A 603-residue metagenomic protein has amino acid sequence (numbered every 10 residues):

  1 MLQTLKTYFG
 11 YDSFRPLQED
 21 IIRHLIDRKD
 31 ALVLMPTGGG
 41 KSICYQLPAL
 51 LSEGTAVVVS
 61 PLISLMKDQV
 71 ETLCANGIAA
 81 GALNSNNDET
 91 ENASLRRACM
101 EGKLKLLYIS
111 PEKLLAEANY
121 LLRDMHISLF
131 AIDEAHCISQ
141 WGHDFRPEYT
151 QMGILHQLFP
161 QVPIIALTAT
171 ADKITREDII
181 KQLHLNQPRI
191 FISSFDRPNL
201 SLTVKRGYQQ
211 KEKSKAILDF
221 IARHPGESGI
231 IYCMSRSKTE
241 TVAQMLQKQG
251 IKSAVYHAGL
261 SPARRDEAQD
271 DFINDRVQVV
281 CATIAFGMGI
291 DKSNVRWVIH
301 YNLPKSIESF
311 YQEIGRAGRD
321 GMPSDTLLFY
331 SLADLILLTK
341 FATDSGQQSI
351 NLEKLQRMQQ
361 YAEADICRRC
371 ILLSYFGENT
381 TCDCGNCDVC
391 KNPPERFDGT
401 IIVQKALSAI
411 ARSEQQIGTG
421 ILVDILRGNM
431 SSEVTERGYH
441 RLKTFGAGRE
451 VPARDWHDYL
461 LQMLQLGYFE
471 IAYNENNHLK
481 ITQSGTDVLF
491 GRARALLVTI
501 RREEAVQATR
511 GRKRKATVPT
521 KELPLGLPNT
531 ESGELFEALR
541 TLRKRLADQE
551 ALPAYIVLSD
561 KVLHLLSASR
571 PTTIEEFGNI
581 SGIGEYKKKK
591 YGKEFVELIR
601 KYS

Functional and structural regions predicted by a protein language model:
M1, I350-L352, T381-S603: Accessory DNA-binding and partner-docking regions appended to nucleic-acid-acting proteins, especially the terminal
M1-Y8, D12-P16, D20-S42, L50-S52 (+3 more regions): Helicase motor core with emphasis on the C-terminal RecA-like subdomain
L25, I221, F272, A362 (+2 more regions): Short helix-to-turn junction characteristic of helix-turn-helix DNA-binding domains, especially the helix
P160, P225, D365, Q415 (+1 more regions): Flexible coil/turn residues that form the inter-helical turn or adjacent wing/linker of helix-turn-helix
Q347-F376: Short, charged low-complexity linear segments at domain edges
